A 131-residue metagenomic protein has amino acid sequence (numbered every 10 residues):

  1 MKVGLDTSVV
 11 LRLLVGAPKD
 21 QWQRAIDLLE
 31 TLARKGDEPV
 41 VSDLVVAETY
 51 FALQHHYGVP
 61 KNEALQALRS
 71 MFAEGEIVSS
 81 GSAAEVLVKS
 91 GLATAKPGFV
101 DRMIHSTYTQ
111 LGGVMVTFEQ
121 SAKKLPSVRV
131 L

Functional and structural regions predicted by a protein language model:
M1-V41, H56-E63: Short, well-structured N-terminal submotif of metal-dependent ribonuclease cores
L5-D6, V41-S42, P97-D101, E119-Q120 (+1 more regions): Histidine- and aromatic-rich ligand-binding microenvironments
V9, V45, E85, M103-I104 (+1 more regions): Alpha-helix capping/helix-boundary segments
R12-L14, A52, L125-P126: Residues that scaffold the ATP/ADP-binding catalytic core of kinase and kinase-like folds
A17, V40-L44, Q66-T94: Acidic catalytic patch
K35-P39, E76, Q110-V114: Short active-site oxyanion
Y50-Q54, V88-G91: Amphipathic alpha-helical segments within well-ordered protein domains
A93, H105-L131: Acidic, PIN/NYN-like endoribonuclease modules and their adjacent C-terminal/linker elements
